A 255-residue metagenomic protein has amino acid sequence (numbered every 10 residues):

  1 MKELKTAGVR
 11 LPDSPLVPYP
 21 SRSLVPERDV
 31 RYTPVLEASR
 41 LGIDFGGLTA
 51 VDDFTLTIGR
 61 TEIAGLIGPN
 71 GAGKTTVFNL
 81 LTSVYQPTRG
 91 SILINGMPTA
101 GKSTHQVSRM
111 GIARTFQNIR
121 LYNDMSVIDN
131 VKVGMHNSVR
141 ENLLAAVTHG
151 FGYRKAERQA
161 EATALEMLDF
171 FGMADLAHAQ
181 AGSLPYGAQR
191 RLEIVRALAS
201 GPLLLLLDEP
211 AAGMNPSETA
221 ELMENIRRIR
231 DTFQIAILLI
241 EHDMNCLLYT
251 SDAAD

Functional and structural regions predicted by a protein language model:
K2-S251: Glycine-rich phosphate-binding loops of nucleotide-dependent enzymes
A253-D255: Hydrophobic heptad-repeat coiled-coil signature
